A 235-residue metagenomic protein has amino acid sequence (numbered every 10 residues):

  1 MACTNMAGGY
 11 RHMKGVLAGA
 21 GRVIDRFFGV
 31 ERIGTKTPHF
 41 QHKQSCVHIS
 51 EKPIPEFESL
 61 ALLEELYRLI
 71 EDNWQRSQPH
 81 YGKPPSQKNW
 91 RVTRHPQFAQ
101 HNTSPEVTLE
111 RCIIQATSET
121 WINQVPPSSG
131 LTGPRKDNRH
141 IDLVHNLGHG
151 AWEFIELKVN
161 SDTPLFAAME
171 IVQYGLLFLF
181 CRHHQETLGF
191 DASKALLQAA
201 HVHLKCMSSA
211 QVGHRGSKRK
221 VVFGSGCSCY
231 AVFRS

Functional and structural regions predicted by a protein language model:
M1-M169, Q173-S235: Charged, terminal alpha-helix-loop-beta segments that serve as non-catalytic nucleic-acid engagement and/or assembly
